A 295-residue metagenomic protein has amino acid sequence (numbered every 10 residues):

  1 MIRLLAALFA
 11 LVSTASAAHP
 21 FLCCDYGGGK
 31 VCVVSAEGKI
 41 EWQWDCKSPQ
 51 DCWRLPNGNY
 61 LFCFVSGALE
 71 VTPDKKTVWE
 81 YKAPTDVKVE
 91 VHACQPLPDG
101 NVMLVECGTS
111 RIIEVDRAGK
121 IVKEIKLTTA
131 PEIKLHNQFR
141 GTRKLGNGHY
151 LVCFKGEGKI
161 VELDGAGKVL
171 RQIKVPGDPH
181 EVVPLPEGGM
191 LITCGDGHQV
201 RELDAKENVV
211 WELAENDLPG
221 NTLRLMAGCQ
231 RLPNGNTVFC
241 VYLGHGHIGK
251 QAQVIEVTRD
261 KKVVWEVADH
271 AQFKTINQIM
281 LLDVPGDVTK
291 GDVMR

Functional and structural regions predicted by a protein language model:
I2-S13: Sec-dependent N-terminal signal peptides
A17-R295: Histidine-/acidic-rich catalytic cores in large beta-rich domains
